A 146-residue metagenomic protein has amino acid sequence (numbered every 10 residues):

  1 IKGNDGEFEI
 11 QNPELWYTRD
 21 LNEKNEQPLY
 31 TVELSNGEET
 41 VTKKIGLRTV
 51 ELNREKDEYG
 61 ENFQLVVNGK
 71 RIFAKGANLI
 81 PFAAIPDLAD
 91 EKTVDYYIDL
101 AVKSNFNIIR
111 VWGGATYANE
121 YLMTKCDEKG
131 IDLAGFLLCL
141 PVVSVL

Functional and structural regions predicted by a protein language model:
I1-G113, Y117, C126-K129: Secreted/periplasmic carbohydrate-active enzymes, especially glycoside hydrolases
Y121: Classical protein tyrosine phosphatase
E128-G130, L140-L146: Active-site neighborhood of glycoside hydrolase catalytic domains
L133-G135: Hydrophobic residues in well-ordered beta-strands that form the structural core
